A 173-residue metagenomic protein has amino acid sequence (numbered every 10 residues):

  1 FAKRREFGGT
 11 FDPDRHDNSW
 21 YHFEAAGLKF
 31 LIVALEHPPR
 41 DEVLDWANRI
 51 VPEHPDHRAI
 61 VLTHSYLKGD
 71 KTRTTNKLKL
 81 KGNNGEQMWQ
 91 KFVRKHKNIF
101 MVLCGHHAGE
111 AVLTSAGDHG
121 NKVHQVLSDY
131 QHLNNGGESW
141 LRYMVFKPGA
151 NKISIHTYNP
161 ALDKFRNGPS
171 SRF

Functional and structural regions predicted by a protein language model:
F1-D45, K95, V112-S128, R142-Y143: Extended active-site neighborhood of metal-dependent phosphoesterases/phosphodiesterases
H16-S19, R40-E42, Y66-T72, I99-A116 (+2 more regions): Active-site environment of divalent metal-dependent phosphoester hydrolases
A25-L31, H54-I60, S65, K95-M101 (+2 more regions): Loop/turn elements at helix/coil->beta-strand transitions in domains of secreted/extracellular proteins
G27, A47, V61, H106 (+1 more regions): Divalent metal-coordination and catalytic microenvironments
A34, T63-L67, T157: A cross-domain feature marking catalytic cores of carbohydrate-active enzymes and several ubiquitous metabolic/repair
L44-D45, P52-F100: Active-site-proximal segments of metal-dependent phosphoesterases and phosphodiesterases across multiple
L80-G149: Conserved beta-sheet core of the metallophosphoesterase superfamily
N135, R142-F173: A short C-terminal boundary segment appended to hydrolase-like catalytic domains
